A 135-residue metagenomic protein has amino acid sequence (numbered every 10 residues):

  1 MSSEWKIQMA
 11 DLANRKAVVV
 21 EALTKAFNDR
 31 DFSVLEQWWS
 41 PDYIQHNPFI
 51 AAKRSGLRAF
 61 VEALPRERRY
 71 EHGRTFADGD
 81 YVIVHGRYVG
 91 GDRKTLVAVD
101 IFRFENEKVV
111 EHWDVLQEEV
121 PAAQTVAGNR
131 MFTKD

Functional and structural regions predicted by a protein language model:
M1-D135: C-terminal and inter-domain tail/linker signature
